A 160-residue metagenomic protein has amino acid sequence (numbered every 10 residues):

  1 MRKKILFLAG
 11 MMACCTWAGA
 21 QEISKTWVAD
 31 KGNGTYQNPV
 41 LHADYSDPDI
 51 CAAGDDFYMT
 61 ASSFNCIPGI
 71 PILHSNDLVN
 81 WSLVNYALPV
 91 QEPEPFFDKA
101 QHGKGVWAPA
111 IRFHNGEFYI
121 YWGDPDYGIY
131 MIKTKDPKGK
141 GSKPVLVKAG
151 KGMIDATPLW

Functional and structural regions predicted by a protein language model:
M1-E22: Bacterial Sec-dependent N-terminal signal peptides
A20-W160: Carbohydrate-active catalytic/glycan-binding domains of CAZyme proteins, especially the secreted or lumenal ectodomains
